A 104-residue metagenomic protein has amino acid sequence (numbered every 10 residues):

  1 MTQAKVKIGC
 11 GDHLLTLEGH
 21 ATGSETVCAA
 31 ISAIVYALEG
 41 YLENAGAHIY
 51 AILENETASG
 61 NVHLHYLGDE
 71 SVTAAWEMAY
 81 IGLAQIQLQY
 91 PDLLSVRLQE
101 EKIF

Functional and structural regions predicted by a protein language model:
M1-V27, Y36-F104: N-terminal intrinsically disordered, cationic/polar leader segments that include organellar targeting peptides
A33: Phosphate-binding glycine-rich loops of NTP-binding sites
